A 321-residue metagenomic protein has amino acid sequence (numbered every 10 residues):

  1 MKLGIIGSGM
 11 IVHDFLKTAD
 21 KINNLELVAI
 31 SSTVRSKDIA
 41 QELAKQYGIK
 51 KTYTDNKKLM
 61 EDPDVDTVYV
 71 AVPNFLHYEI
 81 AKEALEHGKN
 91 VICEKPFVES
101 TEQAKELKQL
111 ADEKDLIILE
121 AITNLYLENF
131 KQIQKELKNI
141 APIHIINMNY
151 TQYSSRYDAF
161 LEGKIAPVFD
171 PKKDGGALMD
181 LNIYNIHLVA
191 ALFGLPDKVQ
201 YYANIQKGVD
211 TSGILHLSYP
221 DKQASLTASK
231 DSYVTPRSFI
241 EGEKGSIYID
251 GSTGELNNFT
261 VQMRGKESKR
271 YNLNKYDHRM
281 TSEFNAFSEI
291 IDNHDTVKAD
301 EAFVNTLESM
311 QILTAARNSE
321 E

Functional and structural regions predicted by a protein language model:
M1-Y47: N-terminal Rossmann-like dinucleotide-binding module
S36, K50-L110: Beta-loop-alpha module in the N-terminal Rossmann-like domain of NAD(P)-dependent dehydrogenases, especially those
Y53, C93, I118-E120, I249: Hydrophobic residues in well-ordered beta-strands that form the structural core
T67-Y69, K105, A286-E321: C-terminal helix-rich "cap/oligomerization" subdomain common to oxidoreductases
E106-N124, H144-I145: Rossmann-fold dehydrogenase core element
N124-L195: Predominantly a Rossmann-like dinucleotide-binding segment in NAD(P)-dependent oxidoreductases
N185-E255, F284-I290, H294: Contiguous beta-strand/loop segments that form the cofactor/metal-binding neighborhood of enzyme cores
N272-N285: Active-site loop of classical SDR/Rossmann-like NAD(P)-dependent oxidoreductases, centered on the catalytic Tyr-X3-Lys
